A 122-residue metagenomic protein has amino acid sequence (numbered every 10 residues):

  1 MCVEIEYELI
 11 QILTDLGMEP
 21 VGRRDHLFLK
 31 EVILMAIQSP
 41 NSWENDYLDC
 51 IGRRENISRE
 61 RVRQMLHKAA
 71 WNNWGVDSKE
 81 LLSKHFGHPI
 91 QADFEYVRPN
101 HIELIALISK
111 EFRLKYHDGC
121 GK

Functional and structural regions predicted by a protein language model:
C2-L16, P20-L27, E31-K122: Basic, alpha-helical nucleic-acid-binding regions used in initiation and control of genome expression
